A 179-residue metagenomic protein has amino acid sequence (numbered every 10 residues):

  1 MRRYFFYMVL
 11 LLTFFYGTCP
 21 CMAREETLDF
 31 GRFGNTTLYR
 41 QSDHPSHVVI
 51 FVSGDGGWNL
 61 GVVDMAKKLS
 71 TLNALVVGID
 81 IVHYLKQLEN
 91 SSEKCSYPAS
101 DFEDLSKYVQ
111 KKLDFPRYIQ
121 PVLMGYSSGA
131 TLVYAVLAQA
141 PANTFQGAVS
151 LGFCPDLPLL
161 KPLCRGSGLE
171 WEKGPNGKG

Functional and structural regions predicted by a protein language model:
C21-H44: N-terminal cap/lid segment of alpha/beta-hydrolase-fold proteins
R40, P158-G179: The feature captures the conserved acid-bearing segment of alpha/beta-hydrolase catalytic domains
S46-G54: Short beta-strand element of the alpha/beta-hydrolase
L69-L88: Conserved alpha/beta-hydrolase
S92-F115: Alpha/beta-hydrolase active-site loop
L123-G129, V133: Gly/Ala-rich beta-loop-alpha elbow adjacent to hydrolase catalytic centers
A135-Q146: Conserved hydrolase catalytic core segment
A148-P158: Active-site nucleophile loop of the alpha/beta-hydrolase fold
